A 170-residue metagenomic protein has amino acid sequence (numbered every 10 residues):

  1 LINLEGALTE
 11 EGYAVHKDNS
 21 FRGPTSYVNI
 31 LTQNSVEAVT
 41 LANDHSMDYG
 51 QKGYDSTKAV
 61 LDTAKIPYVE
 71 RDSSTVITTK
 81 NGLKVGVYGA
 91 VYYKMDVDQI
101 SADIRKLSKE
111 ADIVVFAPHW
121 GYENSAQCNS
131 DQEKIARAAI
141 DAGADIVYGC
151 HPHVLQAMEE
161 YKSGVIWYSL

Functional and structural regions predicted by a protein language model:
L1-L170: Acidic, metal/ion-coordinating pockets
